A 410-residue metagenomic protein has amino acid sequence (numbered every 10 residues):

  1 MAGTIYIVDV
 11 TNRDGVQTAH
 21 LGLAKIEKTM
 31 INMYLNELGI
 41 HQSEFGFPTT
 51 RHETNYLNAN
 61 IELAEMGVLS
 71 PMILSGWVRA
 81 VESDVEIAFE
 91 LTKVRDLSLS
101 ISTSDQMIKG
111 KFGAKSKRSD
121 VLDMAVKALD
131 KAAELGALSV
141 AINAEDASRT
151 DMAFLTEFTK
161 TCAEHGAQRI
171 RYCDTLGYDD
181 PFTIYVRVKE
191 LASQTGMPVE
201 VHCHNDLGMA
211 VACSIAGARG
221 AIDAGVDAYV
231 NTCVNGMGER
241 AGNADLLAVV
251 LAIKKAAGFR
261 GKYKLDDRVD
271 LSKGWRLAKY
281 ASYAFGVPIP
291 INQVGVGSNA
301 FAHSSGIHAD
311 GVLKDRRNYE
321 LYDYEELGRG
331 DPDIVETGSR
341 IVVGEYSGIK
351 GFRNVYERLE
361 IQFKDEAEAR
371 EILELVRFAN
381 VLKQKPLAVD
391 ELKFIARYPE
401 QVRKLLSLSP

Functional and structural regions predicted by a protein language model:
T4-I5, D9-T11, L251, R260-P410: A mid-to-C-terminal "edge-of-domain" accessory segment
I5-I7, D14-Q42, L57-N58, E62-L69 (+2 more regions): Alpha/beta enzyme core
E27, I31, H52-Y56, D84 (+14 more regions): General structural feature for long, well-ordered alpha-helical segments within catalytic domains of soluble enzymes
Q42-G46, I73-G76, A141-A144, R171 (+2 more regions): Short catalytic-loop micro-motif centered on adjacent basic/acidic residues
F47-H52, V78-E82, I101-D105, A144-S148 (+3 more regions): Active-site-proximal loop/turn and secondary-structure-junction residues that shape catalytic pockets, frequently
T49-G76, V81-T92, S116-K117, M152-F158 (+2 more regions): Active-site loop-helix segments enriched in His/Asp/Glu that coordinate and activate a nucleophilic water at divalent
D179-E320: Catalytic alpha/beta core domains of metabolic enzymes, predominantly
